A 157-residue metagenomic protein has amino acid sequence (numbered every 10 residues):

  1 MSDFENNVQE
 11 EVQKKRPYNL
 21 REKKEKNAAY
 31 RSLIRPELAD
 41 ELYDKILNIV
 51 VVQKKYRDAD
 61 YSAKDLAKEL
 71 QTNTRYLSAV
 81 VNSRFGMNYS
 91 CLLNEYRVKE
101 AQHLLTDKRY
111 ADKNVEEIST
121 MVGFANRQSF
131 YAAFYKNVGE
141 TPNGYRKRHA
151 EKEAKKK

Functional and structural regions predicted by a protein language model:
S2-K108, D112, E116-E117, A133-K136 (+2 more regions): Membrane-proximal linker segments that couple transmembrane helices to downstream signaling/catalytic modules
T72, F124-A125: The short coil/loop that forms the "turn" connecting the two helices of the helix-turn-helix
R75, R127-Q128: Key DNA-contact positions within bacterial/archaeal DNA-binding proteins
A125, N137-T141, R148: Solvent-exposed soluble domains appended to multi-pass membrane proteins
K156-K157: Polybasic, lysine-rich low-complexity intrinsically disordered segments
